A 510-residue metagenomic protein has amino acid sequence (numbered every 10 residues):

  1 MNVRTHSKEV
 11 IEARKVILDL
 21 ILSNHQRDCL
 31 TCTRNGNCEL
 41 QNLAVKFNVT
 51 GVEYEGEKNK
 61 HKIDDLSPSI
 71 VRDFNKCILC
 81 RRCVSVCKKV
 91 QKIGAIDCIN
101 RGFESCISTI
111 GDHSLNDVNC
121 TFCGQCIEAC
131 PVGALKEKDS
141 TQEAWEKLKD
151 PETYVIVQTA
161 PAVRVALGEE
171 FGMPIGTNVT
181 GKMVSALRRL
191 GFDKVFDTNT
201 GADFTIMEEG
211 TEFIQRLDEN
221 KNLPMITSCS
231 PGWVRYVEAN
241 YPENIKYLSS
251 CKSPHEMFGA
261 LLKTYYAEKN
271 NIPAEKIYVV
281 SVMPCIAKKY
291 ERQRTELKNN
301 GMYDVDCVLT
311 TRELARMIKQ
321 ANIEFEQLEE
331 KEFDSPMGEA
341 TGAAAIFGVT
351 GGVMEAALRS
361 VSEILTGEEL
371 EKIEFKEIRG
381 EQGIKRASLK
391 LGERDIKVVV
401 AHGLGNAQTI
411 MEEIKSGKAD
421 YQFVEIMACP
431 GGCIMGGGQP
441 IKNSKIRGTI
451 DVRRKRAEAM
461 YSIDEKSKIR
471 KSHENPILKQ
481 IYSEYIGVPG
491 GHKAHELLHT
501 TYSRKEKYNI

Functional and structural regions predicted by a protein language model:
M1-F122, L135-Y154: Fe-S ferredoxin-like electron-transfer domains and their immediately adjacent linker/connector regions across
M1-R14, L18, L22, K138-I510: Iron-sulfur-associated redox domains of electron-transfer enzymes in respiratory and anaerobic energy metabolism
T31-R34, F122, V132, A287 (+2 more regions): Disulfide-rich extracellular modules and peptides
N42, S85, E128, S185-R188 (+1 more regions): Surface-exposed charge patches
R82, Q125, N406: Residue-level recognition of oxygen-bearing side chains
C87, C130, V179: Cysteine-centered loop/knuckle micro-motif
Q91, C130, A134, Y266-N270: Structural motif corresponding to the C-terminal cap of alpha-helices
T121, Q125-K136, T205: Catalytic alpha/beta active-site cores
